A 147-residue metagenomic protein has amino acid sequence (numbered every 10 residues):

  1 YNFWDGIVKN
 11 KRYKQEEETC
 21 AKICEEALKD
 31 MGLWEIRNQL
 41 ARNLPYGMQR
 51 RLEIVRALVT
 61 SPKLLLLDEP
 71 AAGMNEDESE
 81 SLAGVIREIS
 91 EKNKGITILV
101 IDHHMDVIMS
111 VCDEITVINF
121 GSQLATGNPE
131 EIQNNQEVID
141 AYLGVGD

Functional and structural regions predicted by a protein language model:
Y1-D147: Glycine-rich phosphate-binding loops of nucleotide-dependent enzymes
